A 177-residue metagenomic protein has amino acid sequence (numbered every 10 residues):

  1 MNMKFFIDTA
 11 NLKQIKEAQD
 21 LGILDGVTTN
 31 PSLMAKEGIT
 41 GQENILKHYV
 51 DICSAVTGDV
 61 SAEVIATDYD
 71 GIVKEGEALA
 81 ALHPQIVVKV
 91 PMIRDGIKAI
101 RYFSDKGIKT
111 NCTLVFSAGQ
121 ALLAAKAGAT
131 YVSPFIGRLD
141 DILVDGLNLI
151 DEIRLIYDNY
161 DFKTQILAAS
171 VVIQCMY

Functional and structural regions predicted by a protein language model:
N2-D59, T67: Conserved N-terminal beta1-alpha1 strand-loop-helix module at the mouth
D8-A10, A66-D70, V90-R94, C112-A118 (+1 more regions): Glycine-rich beta-to-alpha transition loops that act as phosphate-gripper elements at the mouths of alpha/beta enzyme
K13-L21, G71-E75, A99, S117-A127 (+1 more regions): Catalytic cores of alpha/beta
L21-G26, L82-I86, Y102-N111, K126-S133: Glycine-enriched alpha-helix->loop->beta-strand junction motifs that scaffold or abut catalytic
N30, V88, A124: Conserved, mostly hydrophobic/aromatic
E43-V60, I97-T110, L147-I166: Alpha-helix-loop-beta-strand connector modules within alpha/beta enzyme cores
I65-K106, I150-R154: N-terminal active-site wall of soluble small-molecule enzyme domains
N111, L122-Y177: Catalytic alpha/beta core domains of metabolic enzymes, predominantly
